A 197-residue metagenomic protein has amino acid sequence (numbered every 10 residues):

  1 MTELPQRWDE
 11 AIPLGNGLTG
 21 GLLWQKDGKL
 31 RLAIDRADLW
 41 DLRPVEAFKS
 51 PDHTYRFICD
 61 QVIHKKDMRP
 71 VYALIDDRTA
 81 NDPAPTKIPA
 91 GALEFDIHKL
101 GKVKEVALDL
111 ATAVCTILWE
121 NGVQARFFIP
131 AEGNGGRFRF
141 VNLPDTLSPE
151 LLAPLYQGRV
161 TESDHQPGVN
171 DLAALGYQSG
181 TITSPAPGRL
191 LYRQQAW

Functional and structural regions predicted by a protein language model:
M1-W197: Aromatic-residue-lined binding/catalytic grooves and analogous aromatic/hydrophobic interfacial grooves in multimeric
